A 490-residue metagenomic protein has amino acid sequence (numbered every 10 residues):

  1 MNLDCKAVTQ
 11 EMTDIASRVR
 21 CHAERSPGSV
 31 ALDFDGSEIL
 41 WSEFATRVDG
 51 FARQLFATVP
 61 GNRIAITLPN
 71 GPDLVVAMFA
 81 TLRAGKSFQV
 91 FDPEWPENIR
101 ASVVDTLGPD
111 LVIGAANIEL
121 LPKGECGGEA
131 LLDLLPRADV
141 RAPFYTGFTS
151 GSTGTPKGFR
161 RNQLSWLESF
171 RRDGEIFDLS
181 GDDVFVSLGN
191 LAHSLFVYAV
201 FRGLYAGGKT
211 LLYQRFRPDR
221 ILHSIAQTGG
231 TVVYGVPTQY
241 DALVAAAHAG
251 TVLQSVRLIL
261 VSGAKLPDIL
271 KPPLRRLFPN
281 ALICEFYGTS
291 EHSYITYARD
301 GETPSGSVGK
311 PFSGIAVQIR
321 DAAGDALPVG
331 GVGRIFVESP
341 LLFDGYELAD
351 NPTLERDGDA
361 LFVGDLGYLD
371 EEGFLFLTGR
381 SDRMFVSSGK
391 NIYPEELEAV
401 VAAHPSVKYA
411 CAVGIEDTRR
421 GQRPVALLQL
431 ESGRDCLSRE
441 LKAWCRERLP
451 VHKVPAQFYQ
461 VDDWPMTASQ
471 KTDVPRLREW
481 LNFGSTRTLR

Functional and structural regions predicted by a protein language model:
Q10-T13, E129-F148, T155, R160 (+1 more regions): Conserved pre-ATP/AMP-binding loop-to-beta segment of ANL
E11, R20, G28-T58, G71 (+2 more regions): Conserved AMP-binding/adenylate-forming core of the ANL superfamily
L40-S42, F144-R171: Conserved AMP-binding A3 loop
L167-V184, A192-V232: Conserved AMP-binding/adenylation subdomain of ANL enzymes
T231-V232, A246-S305, A316: Gly/Ser/Thr-rich phosphate-binding loop
K310-G314, D325-E355, K390-I392: Conserved ATP/PPi-binding loop(s) of AMP-dependent carboxylate-activating enzymes
S339, D344-G345, L366-K453, E479: AMP-binding/adenylate-forming catalytic core of the ANL superfamily
P450-K471: AMP-binding/adenylate-forming catalytic domain of the ANL superfamily
